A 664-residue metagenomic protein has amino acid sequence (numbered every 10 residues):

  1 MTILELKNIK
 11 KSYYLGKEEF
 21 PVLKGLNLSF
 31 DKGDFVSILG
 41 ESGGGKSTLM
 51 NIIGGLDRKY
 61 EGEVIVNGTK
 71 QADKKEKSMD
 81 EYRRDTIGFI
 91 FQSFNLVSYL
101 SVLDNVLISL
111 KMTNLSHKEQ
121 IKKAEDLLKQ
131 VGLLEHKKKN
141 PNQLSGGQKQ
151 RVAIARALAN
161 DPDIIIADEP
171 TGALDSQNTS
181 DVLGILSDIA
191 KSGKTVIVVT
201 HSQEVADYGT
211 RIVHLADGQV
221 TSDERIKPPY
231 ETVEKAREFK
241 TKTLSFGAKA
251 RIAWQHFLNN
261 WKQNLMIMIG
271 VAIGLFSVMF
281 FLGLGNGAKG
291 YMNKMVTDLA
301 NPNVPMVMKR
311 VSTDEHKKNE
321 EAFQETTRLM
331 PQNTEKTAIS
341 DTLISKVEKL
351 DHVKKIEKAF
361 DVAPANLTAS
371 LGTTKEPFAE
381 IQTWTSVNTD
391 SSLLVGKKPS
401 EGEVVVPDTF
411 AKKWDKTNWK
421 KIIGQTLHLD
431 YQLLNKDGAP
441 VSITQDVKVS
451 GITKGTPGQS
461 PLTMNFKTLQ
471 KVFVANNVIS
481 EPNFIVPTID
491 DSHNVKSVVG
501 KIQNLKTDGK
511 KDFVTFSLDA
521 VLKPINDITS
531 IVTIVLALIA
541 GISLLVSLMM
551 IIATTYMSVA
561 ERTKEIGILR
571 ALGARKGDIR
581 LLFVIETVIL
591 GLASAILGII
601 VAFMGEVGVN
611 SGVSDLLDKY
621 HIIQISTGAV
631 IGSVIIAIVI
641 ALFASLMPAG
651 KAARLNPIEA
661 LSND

Functional and structural regions predicted by a protein language model:
R84, K139, N160, S192: Conserved signature/switch motifs of ABC ATPase nucleotide-binding domains
N140-L144, Q148: Conserved ABC ATPase signature
A155, T210-I212, G218, A629-D664: C-terminal membrane-exit region of the final transmembrane helix in multipass inner-membrane proteins
A159-D163, E586: A short, proline-enriched helix->beta-strand linker immediately N-terminal to the Walker B motif in ABC-type P-loop
F276-E315, G612: Alpha-helical transmembrane segments
T297, N301, V307-I356, D361-A520 (+1 more regions): Basic-flanked hydrophobic alpha-helices used for secretion and membrane insertion
G541-V546, I552-N610, S614, I631-I640 (+2 more regions): Transmembrane alpha-helical interface segments in multi-pass membrane proteins
